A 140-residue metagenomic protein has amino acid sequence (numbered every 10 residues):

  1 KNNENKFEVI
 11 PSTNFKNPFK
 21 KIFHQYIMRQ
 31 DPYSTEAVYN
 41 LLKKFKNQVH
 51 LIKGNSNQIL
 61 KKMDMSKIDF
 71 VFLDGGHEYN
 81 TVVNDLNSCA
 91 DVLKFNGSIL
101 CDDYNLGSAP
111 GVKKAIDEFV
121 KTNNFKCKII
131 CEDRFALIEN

Functional and structural regions predicted by a protein language model:
K1-N140: S-adenosylmethionine/decaboxylated-SAM
